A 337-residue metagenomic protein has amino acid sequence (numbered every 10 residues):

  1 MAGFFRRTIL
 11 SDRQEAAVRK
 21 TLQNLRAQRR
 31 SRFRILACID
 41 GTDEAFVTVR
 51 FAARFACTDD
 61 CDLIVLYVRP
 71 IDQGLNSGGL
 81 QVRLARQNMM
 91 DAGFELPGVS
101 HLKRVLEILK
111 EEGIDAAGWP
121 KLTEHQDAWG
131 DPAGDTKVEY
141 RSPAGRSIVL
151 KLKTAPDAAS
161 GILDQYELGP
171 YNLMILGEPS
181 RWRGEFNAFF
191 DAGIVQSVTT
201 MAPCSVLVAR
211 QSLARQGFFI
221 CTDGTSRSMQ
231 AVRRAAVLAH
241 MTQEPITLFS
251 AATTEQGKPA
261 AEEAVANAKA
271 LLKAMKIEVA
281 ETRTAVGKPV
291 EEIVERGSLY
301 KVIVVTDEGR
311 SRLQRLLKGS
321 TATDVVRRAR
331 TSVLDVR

Functional and structural regions predicted by a protein language model:
M1-Q23, A45-F51, A56, L152-A214 (+1 more regions): Gly/Ser-rich helix-loop-strand patches that form or flank binding pockets for ribonucleotide-derived cofactors
S11-Q14, T21-E95, L106, K110 (+4 more regions): Small/aliphatic-rich secondary-structure junction motif
A45, A159, S228, V290-E291: Short, well-ordered alpha-helical microsegments
Q73, Q126, R183, Q216 (+2 more regions): Generic structural signal for helix capping and beta-alpha/helix-loop junctions
P120-T136, Y140-G161, A285-V290: Charged docking surfaces used in two-component/phosphorelay signaling
S147-V149, S205, E278-E281, S332: Conserved beta-strand segments of alpha/beta enzyme cores
A268-A270, V286-G297: A short, acidic, amphipathic alpha-helical segment used as a generic capping/interface helix at domain edges
